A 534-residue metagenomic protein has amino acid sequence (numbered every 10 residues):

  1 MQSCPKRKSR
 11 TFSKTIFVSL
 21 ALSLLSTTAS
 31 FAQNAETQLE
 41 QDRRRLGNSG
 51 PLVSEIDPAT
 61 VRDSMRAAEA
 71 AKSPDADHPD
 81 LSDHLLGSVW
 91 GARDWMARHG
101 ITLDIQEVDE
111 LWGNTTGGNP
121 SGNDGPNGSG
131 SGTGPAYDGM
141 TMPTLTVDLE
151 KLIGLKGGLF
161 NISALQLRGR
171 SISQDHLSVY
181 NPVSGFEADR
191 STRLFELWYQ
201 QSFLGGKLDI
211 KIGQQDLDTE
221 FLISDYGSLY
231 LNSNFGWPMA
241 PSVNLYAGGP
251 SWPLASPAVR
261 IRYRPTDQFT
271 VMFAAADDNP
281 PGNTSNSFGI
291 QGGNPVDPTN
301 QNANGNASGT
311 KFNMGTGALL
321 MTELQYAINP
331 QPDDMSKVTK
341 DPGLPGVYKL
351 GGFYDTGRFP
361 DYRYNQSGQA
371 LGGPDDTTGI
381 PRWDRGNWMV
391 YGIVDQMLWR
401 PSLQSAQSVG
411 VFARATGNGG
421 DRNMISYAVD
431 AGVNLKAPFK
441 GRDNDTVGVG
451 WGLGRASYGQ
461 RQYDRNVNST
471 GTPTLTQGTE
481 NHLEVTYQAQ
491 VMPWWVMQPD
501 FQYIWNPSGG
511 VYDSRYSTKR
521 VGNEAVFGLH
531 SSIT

Functional and structural regions predicted by a protein language model:
Q2-C4, S30-E110, P120, G154: N-terminal periplasmic/intermembrane-space "pro-region" immediately following the signal or transit peptide
F17-T27: Bacterial N-terminal signal peptides
G87-L103, T116, V147-F160, L204-K207 (+6 more regions): Short loop/turn motifs that connect adjacent beta-strands in outer-membrane beta-barrel proteins
L103-L111, F160-Q166, I210-D216, V271-D277 (+8 more regions): Transmembrane beta-barrel strands of outer-membrane/channel proteins
Y137-P281, N423-D430, P438-Y463: Outer membrane beta-barrel
P143, L197, V259, T322-L324 (+5 more regions): Membrane-embedded beta-strands of outer-membrane beta-barrel proteins, especially the hydrophobic/small aromatic
N329-R442: Long, well-ordered mid-to-C-terminal structural blocks that present hydrophobic/aromatic surfaces
V521-T534: Outer-membrane beta-barrel "beta-signal"
